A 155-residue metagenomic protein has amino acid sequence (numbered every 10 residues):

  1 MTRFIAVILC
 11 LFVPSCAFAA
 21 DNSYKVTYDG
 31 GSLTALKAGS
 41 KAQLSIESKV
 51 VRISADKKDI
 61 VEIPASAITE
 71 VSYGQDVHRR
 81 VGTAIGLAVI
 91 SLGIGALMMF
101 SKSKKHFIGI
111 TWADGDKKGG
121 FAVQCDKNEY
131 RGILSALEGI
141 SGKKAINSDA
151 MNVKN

Functional and structural regions predicted by a protein language model:
R3, A17-V50: Anionic N-terminal interaction surfaces
F4-V13: Sec-dependent N-terminal signal peptides
V13, K25-V26, I110: Short beta-strand element of the conserved SAM-dependent methyltransferase core
V13-P14, I90: Conserved short hydrophobic patches within well-ordered secondary structure
A20-D21, T69-N155: Acidic, Ser/Thr- and proline-rich intrinsically disordered linker/docking segments of eukaryotic scaffolds
K37-G39, D56-K58, A113-K118: Glycine-centered tight beta-turn/hairpin loop motif at sheet-sheet or coil-to-beta transitions
G39-K41, I46-S48, I63-S66, S103-F107 (+1 more regions): Extracytoplasmic
S45-T83: Add "or lipid-surface remodeling" -> "...that mediate pore formation, membrane permeabilization, membrane fusion
